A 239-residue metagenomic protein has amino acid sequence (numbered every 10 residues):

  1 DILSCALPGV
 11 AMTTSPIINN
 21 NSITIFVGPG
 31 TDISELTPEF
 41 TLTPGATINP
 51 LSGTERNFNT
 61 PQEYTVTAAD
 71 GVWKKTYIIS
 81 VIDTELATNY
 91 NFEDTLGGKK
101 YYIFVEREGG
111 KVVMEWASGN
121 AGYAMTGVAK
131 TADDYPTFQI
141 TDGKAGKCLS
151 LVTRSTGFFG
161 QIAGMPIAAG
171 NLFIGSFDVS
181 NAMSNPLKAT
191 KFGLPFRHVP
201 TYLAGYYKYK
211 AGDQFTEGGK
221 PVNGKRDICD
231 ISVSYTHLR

Functional and structural regions predicted by a protein language model:
D1-Y90: Beta-rich interaction/scaffold domains
E35-T37, I228-S232: Exposed beta-strand and adjacent loop surfaces of beta-rich binding modules that mediate intermolecular recognition
I82-A121: Extracellular carbohydrate-recognition regions
F92, T190-K225: Extra-cytoplasmic beta-strand recognition segments
M125, I162-G164, A168, F215 (+1 more regions): Acidic, Ser/Thr/Gly/Pro-rich low-complexity segments that form flexible
T141-G157: Short carbohydrate-recognition loop motifs
T153-P195: Secreted extracellular polysaccharide-interacting domains
T236-H237: Conserved small/polar residues in nucleotide/adenosyl-binding loops
